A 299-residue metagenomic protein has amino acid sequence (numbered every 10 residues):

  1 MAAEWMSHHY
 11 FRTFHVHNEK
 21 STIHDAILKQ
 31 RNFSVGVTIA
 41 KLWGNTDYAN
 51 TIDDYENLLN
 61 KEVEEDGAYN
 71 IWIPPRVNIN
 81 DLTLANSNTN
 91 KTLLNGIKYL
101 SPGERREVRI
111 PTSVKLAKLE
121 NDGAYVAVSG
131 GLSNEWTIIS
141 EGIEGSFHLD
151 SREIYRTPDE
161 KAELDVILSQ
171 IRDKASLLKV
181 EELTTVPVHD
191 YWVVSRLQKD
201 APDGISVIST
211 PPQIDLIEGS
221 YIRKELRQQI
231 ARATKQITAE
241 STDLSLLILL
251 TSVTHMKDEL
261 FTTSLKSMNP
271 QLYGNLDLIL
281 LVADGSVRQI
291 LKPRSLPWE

Functional and structural regions predicted by a protein language model:
M1-T13, L42-N275: Metal-dependent nuclease catalytic core centered on acidic motifs
A3-R31: A short acidic/basic microdomain associated with nuclease active sites
E19-T22, R31-F33, A40-L42, S252: An acidic- and aromatic-residue-enriched active-site/binding cleft used to recognize and process polar
I23, I79, S286-Q289: A short acidic, often aromatic-flanked loop/helix-cap motif at beta-alpha or helix-coil junctions that lines enzyme
H24, V35, S245: Residue-level detector of short, conserved catalytic/binding motifs and their immediate flanks
I27-V37, I237-A239: Active-site beta-strand-loop-beta-strand hairpin of nuclease catalytic cores that positions key catalytic residues
I39-W43, R294-P297: A short, sequence-level motif marking secondary-structure junctions
N275-E299: C-terminal regions of proteins
